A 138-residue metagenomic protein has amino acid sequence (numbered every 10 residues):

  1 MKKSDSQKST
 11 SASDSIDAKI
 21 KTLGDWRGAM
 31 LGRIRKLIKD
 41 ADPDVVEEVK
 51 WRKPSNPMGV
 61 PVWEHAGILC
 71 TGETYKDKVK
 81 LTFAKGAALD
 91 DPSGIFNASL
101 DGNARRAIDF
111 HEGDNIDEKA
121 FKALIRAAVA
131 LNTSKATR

Functional and structural regions predicted by a protein language model:
M1-R138: Charge-dense, helix-prone N-terminal extensions
